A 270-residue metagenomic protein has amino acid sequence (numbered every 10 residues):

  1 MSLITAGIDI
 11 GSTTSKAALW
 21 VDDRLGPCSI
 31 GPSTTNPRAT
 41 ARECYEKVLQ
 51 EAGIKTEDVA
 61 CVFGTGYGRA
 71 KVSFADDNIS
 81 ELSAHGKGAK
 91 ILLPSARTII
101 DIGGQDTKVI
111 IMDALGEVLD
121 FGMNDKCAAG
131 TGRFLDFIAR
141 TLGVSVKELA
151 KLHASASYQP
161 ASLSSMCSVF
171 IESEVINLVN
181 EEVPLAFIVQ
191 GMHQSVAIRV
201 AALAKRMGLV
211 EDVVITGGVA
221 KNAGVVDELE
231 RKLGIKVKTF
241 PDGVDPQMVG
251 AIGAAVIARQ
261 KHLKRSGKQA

Functional and structural regions predicted by a protein language model:
M1-R24, R97-G116, Y158-A161: Gly/Thr-rich phosphate-binding beta-strand-loop-beta motif of the actin/hexokinase/Hsp70
I4-A39, E43, K47, V118-K126: Short glycine-rich, Thr/Ser-proximal phosphate-binding strand/loop in the N-terminal lobe of ATP-dependent enzymes
V21, P27-S33, A52-S83, I110 (+1 more regions): Short beta-strand-loop/turn "lid" adjacent to the catalytic site in phosphate-handling enzymes
Y67, L209-K232, V244-Q247: Glycine-rich phosphate-binding loops at beta-strand->alpha-helix junctions
E81-L82, E230-I252: Conserved phosphate-binding/catalytic loops in two-lobed NTP-binding clefts
A114-S155, V256, Q260: Glycine-rich phosphate-binding loop plus the immediately following alpha-helix
G132-D136, D242-A270: Glycine-rich phosphate-binding/hydrolytic loop that grips phosphoryl groups
I171-A204, Q247: Adenine-nucleotide phosphate-binding core of ATP-dependent small-molecule kinases
